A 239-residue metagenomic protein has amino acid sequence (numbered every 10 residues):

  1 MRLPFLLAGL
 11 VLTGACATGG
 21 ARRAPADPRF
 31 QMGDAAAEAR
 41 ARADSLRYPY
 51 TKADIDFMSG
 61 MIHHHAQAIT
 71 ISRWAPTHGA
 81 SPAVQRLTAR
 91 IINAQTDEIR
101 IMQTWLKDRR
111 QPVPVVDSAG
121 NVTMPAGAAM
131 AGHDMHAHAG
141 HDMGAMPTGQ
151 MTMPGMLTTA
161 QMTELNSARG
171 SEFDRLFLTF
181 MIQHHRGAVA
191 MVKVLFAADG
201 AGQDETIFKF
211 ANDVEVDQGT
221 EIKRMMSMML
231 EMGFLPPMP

Functional and structural regions predicted by a protein language model:
M1-L6: Bacterial N-terminal signal peptides that target proteins for export
T13-A15: C-terminal motif of bacterial Sec signal peptides marking the signal peptidase cleavage site
T18-P239: All-alpha RGS (Regulator of G-protein Signaling) helical domain and cognate RGS-like helical scaffolds
